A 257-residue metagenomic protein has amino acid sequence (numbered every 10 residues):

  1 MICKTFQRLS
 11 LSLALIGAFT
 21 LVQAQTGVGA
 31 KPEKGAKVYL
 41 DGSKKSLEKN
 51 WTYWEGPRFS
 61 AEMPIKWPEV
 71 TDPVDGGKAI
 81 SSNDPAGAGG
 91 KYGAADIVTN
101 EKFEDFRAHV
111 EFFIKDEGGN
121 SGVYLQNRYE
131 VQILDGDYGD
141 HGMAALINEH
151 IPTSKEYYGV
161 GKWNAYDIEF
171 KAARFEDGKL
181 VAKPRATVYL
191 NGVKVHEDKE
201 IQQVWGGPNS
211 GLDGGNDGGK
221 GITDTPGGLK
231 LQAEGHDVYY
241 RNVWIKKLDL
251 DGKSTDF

Functional and structural regions predicted by a protein language model:
M1-L11: Bacterial N-terminal signal peptides that target proteins for export
K4, T20-V22: Intrinsic low-complexity/disordered segments
S10-T20: Bacterial N-terminal signal peptides
A24-F257: Carbohydrate-interacting regions of secretory-pathway proteins
